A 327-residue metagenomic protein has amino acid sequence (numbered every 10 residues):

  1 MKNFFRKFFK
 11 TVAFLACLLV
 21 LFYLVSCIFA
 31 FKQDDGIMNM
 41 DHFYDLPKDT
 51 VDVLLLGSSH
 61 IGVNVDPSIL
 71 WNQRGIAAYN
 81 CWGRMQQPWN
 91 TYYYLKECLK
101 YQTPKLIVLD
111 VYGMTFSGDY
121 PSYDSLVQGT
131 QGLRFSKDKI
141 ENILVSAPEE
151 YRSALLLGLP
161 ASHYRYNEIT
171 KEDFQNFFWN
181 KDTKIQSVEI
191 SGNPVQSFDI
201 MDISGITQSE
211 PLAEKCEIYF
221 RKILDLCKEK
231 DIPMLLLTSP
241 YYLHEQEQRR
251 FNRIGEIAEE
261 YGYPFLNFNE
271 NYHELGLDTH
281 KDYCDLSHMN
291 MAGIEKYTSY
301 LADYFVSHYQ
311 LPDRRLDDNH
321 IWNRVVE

Functional and structural regions predicted by a protein language model:
R6-C27: Hydrophobic membrane-insertion alpha-helices, especially the h-region of bacterial N-terminal signal peptides
F29-T50: Alpha-helical transmembrane signal-anchor/signal-peptide segments
L56, H60-S146: Membrane-embedded segments
A78-R84, Q208, L212, L286: Acidic/histidine-rich helix-loop elements that form or flank divalent-metal/phosphate-binding sites at the catalytic
L106-G118, F177-E274: Conserved, well-ordered alpha-helix/loop/beta-strand core segments that scaffold catalytic motifs
D124-K230, R315-E327: Secreted/periplasmic serine-hydrolase-like ester/acetyl group-modifying domain
N252-V325: C-terminal regions of proteins
